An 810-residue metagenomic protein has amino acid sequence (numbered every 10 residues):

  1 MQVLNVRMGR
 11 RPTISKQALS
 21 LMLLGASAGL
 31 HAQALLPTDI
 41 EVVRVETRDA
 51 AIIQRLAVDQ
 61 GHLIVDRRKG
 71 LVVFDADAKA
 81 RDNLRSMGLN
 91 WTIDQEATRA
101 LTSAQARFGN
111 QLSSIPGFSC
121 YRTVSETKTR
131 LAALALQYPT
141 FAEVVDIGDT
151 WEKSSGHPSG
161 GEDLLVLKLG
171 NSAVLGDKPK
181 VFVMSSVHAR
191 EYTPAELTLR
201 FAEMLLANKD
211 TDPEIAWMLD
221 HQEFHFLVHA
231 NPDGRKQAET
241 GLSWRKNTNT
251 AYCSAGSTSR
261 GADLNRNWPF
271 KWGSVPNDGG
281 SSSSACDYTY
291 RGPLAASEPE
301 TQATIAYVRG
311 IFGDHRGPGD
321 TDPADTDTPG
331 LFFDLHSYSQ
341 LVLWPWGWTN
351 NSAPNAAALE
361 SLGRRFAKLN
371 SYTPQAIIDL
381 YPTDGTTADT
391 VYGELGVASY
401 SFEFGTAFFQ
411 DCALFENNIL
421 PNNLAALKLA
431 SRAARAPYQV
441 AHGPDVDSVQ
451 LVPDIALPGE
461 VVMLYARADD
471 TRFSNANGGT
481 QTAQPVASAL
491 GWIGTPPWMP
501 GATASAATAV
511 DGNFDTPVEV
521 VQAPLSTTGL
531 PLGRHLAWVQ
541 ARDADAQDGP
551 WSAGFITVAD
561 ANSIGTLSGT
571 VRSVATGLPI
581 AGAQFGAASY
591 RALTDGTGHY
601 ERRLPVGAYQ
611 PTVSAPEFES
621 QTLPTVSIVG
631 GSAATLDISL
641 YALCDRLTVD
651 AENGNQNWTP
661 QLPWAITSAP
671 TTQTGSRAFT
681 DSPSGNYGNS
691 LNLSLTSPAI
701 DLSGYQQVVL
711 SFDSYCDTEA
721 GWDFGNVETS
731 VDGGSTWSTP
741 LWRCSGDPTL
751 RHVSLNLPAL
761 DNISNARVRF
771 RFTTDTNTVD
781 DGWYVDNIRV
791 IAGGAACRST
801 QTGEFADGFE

Functional and structural regions predicted by a protein language model:
A32-S474, Q481-A483, A487, W492 (+4 more regions): M14 metallocarboxypeptidase catalytic domain recognition
D447-N562, L593-T594, P698, W737-P740: Long, low-complexity serine/threonine/glycine- and acidic-rich segments characteristic of extracellular
G569-A581: Structural motif
L578-A581, G586-L604: Short, acidic Ser/Thr/Gly-rich low-complexity loop/linker segments typical of extracellular and cell-surface proteins
G607-E617: A short, solvent-exposed beta-strand micro-motif common in secreted/extracellular proteins
P616-L636, L643: Structured interaction patches on ligand/partner-binding surfaces of diverse proteins
L643-L693, A720-W722, W742-H752: Extracellular glycan-recognition surfaces and repeat-rich motifs
S690-L691, W722, T774-G793: Extracellular carbohydrate recognition
